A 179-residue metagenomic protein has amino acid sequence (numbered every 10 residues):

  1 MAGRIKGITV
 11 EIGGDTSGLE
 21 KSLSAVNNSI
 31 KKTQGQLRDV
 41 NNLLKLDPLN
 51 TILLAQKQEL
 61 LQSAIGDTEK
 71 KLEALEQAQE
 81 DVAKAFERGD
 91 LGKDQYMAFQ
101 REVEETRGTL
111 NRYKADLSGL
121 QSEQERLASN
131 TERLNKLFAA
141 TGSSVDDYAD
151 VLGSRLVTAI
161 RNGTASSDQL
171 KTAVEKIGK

Functional and structural regions predicted by a protein language model:
M1-R4, I8-G18, S22-N50, L54-R88 (+1 more regions): Residues at a specific register/face of alpha-helical coiled-coils
